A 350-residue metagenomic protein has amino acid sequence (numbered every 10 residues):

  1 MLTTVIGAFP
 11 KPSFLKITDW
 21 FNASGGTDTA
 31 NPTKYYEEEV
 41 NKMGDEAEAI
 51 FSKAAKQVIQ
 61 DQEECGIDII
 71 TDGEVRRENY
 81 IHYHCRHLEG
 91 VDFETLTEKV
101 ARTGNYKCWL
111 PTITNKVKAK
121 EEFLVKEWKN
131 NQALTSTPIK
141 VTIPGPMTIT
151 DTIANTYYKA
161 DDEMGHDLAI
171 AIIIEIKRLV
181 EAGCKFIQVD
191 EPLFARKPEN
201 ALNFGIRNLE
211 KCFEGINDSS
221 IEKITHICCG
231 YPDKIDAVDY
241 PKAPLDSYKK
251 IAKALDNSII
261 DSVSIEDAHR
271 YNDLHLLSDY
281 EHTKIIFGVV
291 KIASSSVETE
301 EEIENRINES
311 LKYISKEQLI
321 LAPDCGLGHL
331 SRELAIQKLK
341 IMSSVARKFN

Functional and structural regions predicted by a protein language model:
M1-N350: Domain-level signal for soluble alpha/beta catalytic cores
